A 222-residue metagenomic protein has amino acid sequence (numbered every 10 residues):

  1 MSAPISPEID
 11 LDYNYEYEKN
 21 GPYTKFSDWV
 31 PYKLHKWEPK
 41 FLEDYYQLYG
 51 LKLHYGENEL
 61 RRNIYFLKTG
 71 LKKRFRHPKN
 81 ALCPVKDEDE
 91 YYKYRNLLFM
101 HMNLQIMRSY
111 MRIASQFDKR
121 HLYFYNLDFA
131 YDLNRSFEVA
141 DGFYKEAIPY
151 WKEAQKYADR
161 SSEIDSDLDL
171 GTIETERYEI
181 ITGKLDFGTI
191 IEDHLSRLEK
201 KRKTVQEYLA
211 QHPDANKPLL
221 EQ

Functional and structural regions predicted by a protein language model:
M1-S2: Gram-negative bacterial Sec-dependent N-terminal signal peptides
I5-K73, K93-Y125, I164-T204, Y208: Amphipathic alpha-helical repeat scaffolds of TPR domains
L67, L71-D89, F117, Y144-A147 (+3 more regions): Alpha-helical junction/boundary sensor with strong preference for TPR arrays
E88, R95, M102, F129 (+1 more regions): Short coil/turn linker motifs that delimit alpha-helical repeat modules in TPR/alpha-solenoid proteins
R120, K156, R160-E163, Q211-D214: Heptad-repeat coiled-coil alpha-helices
H121-V139: Acidic, serine/threonine/proline-rich low-complexity intrinsically disordered regions
K201-Q222: Short, low-complexity, Pro/Ser/Thr/Gly-rich segments in the mature regions of secreted, periplasmic
